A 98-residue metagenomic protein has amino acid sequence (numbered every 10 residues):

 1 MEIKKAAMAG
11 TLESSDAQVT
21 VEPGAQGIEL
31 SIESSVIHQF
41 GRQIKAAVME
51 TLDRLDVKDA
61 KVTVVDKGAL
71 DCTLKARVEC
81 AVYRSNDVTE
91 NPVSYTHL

Functional and structural regions predicted by a protein language model:
M1-P23: N-terminal basic/disordered segments at the start of proteins
K4, T11-E13, I32, R54 (+1 more regions): Intrinsically disordered, low-complexity, basic-enriched segments
T20-G24, E29, A81-V82: Protein-protein interaction regions
A25-S35, T63-K67: Short hinge/gating elements
S31-A47: Compact, glycine-rich, soluble single-domain proteins
Q43-V65: Conserved bacterial/organellar gene-expression machines centered on ribosome-associated P-loop NTPases
L70-P92: C-terminal structural segments of small proteins and small subunits
T96-H97: Conserved small/polar residues in nucleotide/adenosyl-binding loops
